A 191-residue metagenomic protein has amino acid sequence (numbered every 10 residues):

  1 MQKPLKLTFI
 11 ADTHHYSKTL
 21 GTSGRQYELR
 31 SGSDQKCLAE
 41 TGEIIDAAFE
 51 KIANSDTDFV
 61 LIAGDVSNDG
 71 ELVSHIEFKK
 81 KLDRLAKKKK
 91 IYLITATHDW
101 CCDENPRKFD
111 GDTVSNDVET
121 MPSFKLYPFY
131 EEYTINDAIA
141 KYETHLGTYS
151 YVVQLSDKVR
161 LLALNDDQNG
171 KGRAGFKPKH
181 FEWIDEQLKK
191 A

Functional and structural regions predicted by a protein language model:
M1-L72: N-terminal active-site segment of His-dependent metallophosphoesterases
I52-D56, L155, A191: Flexible, charged surface loops at secondary-structure boundaries
L72, E77-K189: Extended active-site neighborhood of metal-dependent phosphoesterases/phosphodiesterases
